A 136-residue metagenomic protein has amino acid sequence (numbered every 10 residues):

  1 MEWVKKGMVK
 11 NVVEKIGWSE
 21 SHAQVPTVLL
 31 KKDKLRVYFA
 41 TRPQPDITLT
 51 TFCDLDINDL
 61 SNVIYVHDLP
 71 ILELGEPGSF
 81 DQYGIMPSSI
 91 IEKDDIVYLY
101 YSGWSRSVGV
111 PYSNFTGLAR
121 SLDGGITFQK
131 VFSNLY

Functional and structural regions predicted by a protein language model:
M1-S21, V25, L29-Y83, I91-Y136: Beta-rich carbohydrate-recognition and catalytic domains
